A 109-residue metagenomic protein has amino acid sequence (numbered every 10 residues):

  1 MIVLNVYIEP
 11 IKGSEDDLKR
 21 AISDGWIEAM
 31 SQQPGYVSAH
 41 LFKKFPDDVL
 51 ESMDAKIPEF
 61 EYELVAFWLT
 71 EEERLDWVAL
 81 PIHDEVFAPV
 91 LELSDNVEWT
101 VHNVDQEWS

Functional and structural regions predicted by a protein language model:
I2-E9, E63-V65: Active-site-flanking beta-strand signature of metal-NTP-handling nucleotidyl enzymes and homologous cyclase-like
G13-R20, E73-W77: Short, conserved charged micro-motifs
E15-A29, P34: Generic detector of contiguous secondary-structure segments
A29-V37, A55-E61, V65-V101: An amphipathic, aromatic/His-enriched active-site/gating alpha helix that lines ligand/cofactor pockets
H40-L41: Residues embedded in well-ordered beta-strands within globular domains across many folds
D47-D48, E71, W108: Flexible, glycine-rich phosphate/dinucleotide-binding loops and adjacent beta-alpha linkers at cofactor/substrate
D48-K56: Intrinsically disordered, low-complexity Ser/Thr- and acidic-rich flexible linkers and loops, especially at boundaries
H102-S109: Acidic/histidine-enriched, glycine/proline-rich intrinsically disordered or flexible terminal extensions
